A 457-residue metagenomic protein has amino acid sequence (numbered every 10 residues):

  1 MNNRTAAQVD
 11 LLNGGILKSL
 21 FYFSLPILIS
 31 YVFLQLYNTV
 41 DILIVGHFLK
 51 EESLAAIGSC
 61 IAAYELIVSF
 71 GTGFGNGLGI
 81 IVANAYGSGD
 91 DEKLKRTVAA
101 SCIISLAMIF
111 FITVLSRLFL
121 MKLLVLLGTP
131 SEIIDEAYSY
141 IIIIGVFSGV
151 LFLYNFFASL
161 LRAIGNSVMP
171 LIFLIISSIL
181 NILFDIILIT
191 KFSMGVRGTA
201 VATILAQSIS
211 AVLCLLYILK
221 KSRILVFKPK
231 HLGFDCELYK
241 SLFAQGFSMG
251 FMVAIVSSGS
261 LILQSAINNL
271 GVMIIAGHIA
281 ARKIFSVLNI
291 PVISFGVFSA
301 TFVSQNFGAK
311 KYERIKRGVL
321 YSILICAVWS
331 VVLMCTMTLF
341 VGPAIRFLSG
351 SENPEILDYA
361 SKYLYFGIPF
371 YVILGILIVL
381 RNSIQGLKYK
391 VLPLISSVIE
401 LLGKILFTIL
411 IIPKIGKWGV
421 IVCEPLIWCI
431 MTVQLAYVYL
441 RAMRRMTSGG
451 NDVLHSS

Functional and structural regions predicted by a protein language model:
M1-S24, V82-G149, K191-F247, V303-F370 (+1 more regions): Short alpha-helical transmembrane segments in multi-pass integral membrane proteins
N13, L17-L36, V40, A63-F70 (+7 more regions): Residue-level signal for short hydrophobic patches within transmembrane helices of multi-pass membrane transporters
Y22-D41, I143, Y154, S177 (+4 more regions): Transmembrane helical elements of multi-pass membrane transporters/channels
I27, Y31, L43, I80 (+17 more regions): Transmembrane alpha-helix boundary and packing residues in multipass membrane permease domains and related
V32, L36-A55, L124-S131, I187-M194 (+4 more regions): Helix-terminus/linker motif at the lipid-water interface of multi-pass membrane proteins
L54-V114, L151-P170, G277-V341, L374-K388 (+1 more regions): Small-residue-rich hydrophobic transmembrane alpha-helices
L66-S69, N181-D185, A211-L215, V287-I290 (+3 more regions): Hydrophobic transmembrane alpha-helices of multi-pass small-molecule transporters
G75, I143-R162, P170-S178, T199-C214 (+4 more regions): Short runs within selected transmembrane alpha-helices of multi-pass transporters and secretion channels
